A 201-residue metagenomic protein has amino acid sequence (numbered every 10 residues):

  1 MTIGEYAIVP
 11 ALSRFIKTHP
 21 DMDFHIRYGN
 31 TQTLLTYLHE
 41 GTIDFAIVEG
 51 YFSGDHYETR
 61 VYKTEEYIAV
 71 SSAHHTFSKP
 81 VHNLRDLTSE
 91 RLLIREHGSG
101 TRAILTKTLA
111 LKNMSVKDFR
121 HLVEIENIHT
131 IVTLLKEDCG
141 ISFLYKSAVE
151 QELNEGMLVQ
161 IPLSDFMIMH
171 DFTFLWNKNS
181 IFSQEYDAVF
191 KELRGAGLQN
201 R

Functional and structural regions predicted by a protein language model:
M1-G54: Central regulatory/effector-binding core of bacterial HTH transcription factors
A7, I161-R201: A late-sequence structural motif
R14, T36-Y37, V61, R85-D86 (+1 more regions): Well-formed, non-transmembrane alpha-helical positions, independent of function
D21-H25, R120-L122, D171-T173: Residues at or immediately flanking beta-strands
N30-L35, H39-I43, E49, M114-Q160: Hydrophobic hinge/microswitch elements
Y57-L93, H97: Flexible hinge/capping segments at coil-to-helix
E58-I68, R120, N154-I168: Short beta-strand->loop
L92-M114, S183: Secondary-structure junction motif
